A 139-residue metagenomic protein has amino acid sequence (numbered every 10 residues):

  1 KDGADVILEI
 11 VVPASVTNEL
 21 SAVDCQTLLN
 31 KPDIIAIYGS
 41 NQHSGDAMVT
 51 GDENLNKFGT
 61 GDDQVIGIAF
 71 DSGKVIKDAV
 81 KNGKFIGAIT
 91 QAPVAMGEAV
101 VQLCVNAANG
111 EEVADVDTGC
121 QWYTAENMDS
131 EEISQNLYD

Functional and structural regions predicted by a protein language model:
K1-V16, G119: Short beta-strand elements in bilobed, periplasmic/extracellular small-molecule ligand-binding domains
G3, A92-D139: Hinge/cleft segment of the Venus flytrap/periplasmic-binding protein
G3-V6, D62-Q64, F85: A generic structural signal for alpha->beta connector loops
P13-D78: Hydrophobic alpha-helical
A47, A79, A99, L103: Alpha-helical scaffold segments in soluble metabolic enzymes
N82-V94: Short beta-strand elements at the ligand-binding edges of bilobed clamshell
